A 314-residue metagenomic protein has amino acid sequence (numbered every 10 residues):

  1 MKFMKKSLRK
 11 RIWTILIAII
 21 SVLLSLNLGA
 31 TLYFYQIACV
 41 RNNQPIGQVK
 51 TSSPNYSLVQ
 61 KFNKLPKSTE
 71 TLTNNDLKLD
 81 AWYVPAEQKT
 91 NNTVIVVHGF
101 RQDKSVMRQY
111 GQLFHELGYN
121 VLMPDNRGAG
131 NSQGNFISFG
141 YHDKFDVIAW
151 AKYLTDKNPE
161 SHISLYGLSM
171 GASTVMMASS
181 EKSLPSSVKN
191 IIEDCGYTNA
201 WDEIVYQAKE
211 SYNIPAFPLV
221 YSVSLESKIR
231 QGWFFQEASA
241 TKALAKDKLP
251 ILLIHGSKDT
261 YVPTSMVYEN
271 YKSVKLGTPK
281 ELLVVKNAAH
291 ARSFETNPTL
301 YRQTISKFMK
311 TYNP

Functional and structural regions predicted by a protein language model:
I12, L16, S21-T73: An N-terminal hydrophobic leader/cap segment in hydrolases
Y110, A240, L249, P263-K272: Short alpha-helix in the alpha/beta-hydrolase fold that links the catalytic acid
G111-Q133: Conserved alpha/beta-hydrolase
I137-N158: Alpha/beta-hydrolase active-site loop
M177-W233: Hydrolase active-site cap/lid region
K246-K248, L253-H255, D259: Short beta-strand/loop motif that positions the catalytic acidic residue of the alpha/beta-hydrolase fold
A288-P298: Catalytic histidine-centered segment of alpha/beta-hydrolase-like enzymes
T296-P314: Catalytic active-site module of serine/aspartate enzymes centered on a nucleophile-bearing elbow/loop
